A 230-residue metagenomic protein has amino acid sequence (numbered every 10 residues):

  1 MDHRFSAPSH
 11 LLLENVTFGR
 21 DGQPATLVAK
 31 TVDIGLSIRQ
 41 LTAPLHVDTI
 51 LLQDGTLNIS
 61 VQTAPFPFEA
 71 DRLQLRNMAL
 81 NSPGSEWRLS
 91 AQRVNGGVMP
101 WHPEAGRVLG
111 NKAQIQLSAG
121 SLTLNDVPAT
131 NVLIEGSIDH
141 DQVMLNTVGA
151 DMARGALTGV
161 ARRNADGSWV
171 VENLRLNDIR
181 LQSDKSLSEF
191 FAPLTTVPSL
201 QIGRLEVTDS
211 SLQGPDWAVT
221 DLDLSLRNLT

Functional and structural regions predicted by a protein language model:
M1-A64, L124-A129: Terminal hydrophobic membrane-targeting helix
S6, G35-L41, M99, S137-D139 (+1 more regions): Short beta-strand micro-motifs enriched in acidic
H10-T17, R72-A79, L109-T230: Small-residue helix/turn framework positions
G22-P24, G84, M152-R154: Glycine-centered tight beta-turn/hairpin loop motif at sheet-sheet or coil-to-beta transitions
I34, I59, R93-M99, P103 (+2 more regions): Broad, structure-driven detector of short, well-ordered beta-strand segments within folded domains
Q40-P44, N58-F66, G84-R88, S211-D223: Short acidic, Gly/Pro-enriched loop/turn segments at secondary-structure junctions
L51-H102, L109-Q114: Non-cytosolic head/periplasmic domains of membrane-anchored proteins
